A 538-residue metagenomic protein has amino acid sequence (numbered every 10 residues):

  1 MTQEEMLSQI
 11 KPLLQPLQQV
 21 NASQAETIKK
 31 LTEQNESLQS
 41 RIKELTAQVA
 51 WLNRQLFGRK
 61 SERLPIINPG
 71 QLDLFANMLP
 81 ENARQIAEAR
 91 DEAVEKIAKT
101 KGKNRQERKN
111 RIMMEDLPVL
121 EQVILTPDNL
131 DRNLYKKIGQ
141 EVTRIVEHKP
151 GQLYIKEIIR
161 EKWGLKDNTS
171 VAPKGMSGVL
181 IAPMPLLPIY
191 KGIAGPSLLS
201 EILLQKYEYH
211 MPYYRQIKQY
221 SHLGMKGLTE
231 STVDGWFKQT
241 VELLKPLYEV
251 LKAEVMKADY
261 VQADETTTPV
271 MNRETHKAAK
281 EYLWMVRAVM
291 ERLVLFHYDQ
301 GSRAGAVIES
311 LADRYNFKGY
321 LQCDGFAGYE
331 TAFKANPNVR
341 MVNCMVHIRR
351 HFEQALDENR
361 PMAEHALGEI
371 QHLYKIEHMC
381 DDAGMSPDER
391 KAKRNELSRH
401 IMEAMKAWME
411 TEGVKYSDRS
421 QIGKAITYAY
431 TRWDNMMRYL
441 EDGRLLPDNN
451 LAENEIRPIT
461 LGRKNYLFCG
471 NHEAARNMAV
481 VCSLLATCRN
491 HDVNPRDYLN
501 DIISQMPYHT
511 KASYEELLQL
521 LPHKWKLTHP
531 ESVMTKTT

Functional and structural regions predicted by a protein language model:
M1-I193, D234, Q262-A263, L397-S398 (+2 more regions): Short, flexible loop/hinge motifs at secondary-structure junctions
A22, P127, K162-G164, T169-T538: Catalytic center-proximal scaffold of phosphoryl-transfer enzymes
